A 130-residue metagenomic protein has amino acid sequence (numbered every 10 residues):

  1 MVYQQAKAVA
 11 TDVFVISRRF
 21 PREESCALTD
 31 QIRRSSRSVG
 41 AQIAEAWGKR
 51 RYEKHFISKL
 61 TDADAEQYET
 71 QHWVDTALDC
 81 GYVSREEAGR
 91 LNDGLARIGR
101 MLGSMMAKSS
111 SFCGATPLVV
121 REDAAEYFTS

Functional and structural regions predicted by a protein language model:
M1-S130: Short, C-terminally biased terminal segments at protein or domain edges
